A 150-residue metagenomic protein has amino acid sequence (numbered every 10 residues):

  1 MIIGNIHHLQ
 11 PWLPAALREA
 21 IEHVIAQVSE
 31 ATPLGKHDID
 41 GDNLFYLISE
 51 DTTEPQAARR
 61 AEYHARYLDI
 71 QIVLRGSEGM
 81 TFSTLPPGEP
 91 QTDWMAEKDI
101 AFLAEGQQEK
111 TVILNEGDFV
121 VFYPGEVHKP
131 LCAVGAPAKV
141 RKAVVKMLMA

Functional and structural regions predicted by a protein language model:
M1-I48, P55-Y63: A short, N-terminal "cap"/entry segment at the start of jelly-roll beta-barrel domains of the cupin/DSBH fold
R18-A26, W94, K98-F102, E116: Compositionally biased, non-globular sequence tracts
D40-L44, H64-I70, L74, E78 (+1 more regions): A generic structural signal for short beta-strands and their flanking turns/coil linkers
R66, A104-E109: Short alpha-helix capping/helix-loop boundary micro-motifs
R66-L68, I72-F82, P87, M95-I100: Glycine- and acidic-residue-biased ligand/ion/polar-headgroup-sensing regions
I70, F119-V121, P137-A150: A short hydrophobic beta-strand segment most commonly corresponding to one strand of the jelly-roll/cupin
I70, K110-V112: Short, surface-exposed secondary-structure edge patches
I113-C132: Conserved metal-binding segment of the jelly-roll/cupin
